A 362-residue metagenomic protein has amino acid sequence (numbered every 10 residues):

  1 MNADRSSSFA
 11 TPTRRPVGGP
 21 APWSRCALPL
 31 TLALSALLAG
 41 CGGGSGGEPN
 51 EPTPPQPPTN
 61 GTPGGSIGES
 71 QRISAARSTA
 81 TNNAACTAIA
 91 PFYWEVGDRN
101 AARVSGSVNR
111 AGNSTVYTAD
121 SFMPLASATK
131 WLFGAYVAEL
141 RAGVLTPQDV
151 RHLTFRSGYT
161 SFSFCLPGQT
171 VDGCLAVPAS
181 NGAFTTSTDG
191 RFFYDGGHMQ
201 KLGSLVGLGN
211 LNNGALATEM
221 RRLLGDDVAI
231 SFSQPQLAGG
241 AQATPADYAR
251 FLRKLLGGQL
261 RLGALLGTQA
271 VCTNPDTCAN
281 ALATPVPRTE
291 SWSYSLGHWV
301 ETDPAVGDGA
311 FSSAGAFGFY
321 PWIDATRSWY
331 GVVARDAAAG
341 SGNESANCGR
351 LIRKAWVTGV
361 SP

Functional and structural regions predicted by a protein language model:
M1-W23: N-terminal secretory signal peptides that target proteins for export/translocation
L37-G40: C-terminal motif of bacterial Sec signal peptides marking the signal peptidase cleavage site
G42-S45: Bacterial signal peptide processing site
P49-A85: N-terminal low-complexity, Pro/Thr/Ser-rich intrinsically disordered segments that act as propeptides or flexible
G61-S74, G307-P362: Structured C-terminal helix/loop/strand segments within mature extracytoplasmic catalytic/sensor domains
R72-A119, Y320-D324, S328-R335: A short, well-structured edge-of-sheet supersecondary motif
C86-A90, R99, S105-G106, A111-D195 (+1 more regions): Active-site-proximal loop and beta-strand segments within enzyme catalytic domains
F192, G207-F311, A316: Penicillin-binding protein/beta-lactamase superfamily catalytic region
